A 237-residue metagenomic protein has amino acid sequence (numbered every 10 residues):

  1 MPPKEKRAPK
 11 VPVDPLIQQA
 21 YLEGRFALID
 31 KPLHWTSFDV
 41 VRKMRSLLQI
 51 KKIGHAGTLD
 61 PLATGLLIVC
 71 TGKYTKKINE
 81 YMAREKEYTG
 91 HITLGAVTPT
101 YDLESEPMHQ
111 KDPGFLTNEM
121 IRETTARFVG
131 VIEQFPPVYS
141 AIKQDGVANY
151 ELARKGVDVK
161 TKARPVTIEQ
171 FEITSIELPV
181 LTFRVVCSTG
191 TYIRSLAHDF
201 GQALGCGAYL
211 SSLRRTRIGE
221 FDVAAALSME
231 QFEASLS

Functional and structural regions predicted by a protein language model:
M1-S237: Catalytic/RNA-binding core of pseudouridine synthases
